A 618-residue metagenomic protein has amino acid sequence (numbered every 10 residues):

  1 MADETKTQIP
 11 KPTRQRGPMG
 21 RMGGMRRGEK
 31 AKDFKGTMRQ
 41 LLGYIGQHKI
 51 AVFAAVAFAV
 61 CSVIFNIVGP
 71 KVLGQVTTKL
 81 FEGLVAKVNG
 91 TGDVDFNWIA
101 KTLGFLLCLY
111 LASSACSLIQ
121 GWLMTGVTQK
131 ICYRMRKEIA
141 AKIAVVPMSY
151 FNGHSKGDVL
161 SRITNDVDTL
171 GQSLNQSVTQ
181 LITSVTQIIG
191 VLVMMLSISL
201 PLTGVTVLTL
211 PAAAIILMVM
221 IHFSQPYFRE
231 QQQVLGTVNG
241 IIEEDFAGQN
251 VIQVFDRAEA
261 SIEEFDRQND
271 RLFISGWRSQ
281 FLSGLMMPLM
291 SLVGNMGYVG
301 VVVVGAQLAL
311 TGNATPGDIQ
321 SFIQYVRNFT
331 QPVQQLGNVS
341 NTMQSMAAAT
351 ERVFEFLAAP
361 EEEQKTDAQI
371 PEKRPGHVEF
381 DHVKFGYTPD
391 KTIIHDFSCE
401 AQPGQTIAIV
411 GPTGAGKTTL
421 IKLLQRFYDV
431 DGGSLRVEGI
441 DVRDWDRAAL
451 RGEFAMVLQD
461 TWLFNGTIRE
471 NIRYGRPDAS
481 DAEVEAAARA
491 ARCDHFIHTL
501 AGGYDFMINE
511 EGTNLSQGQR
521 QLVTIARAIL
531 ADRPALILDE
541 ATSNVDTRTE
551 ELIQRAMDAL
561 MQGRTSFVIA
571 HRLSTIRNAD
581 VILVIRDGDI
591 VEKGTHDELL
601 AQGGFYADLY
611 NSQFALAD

Functional and structural regions predicted by a protein language model:
M1-N66, F81-T102, I119-M124, T128 (+7 more regions): Membrane-integrated ABC transporters
A2-K6, K365, P371-D618: ABC-type nucleotide-binding domain
G20, R39-L42, I50-Q75, L106 (+5 more regions): Alpha-helical segments in transporter systems
T37, I45, M124, K142-I189 (+2 more regions): Juxtamembrane loop-to-helix connectors within ABC transporter transmembrane domains
Q47, A51-I64, Q75, Q176-E230 (+2 more regions): Transmembrane helices of ABC transporter permease
Q47, M148-S149, V167-L174, V178 (+6 more regions): An intracellular "coupling" helix at the cytosolic face of ABC transporter transmembrane type-1 domains
T77, I139, I143, I252 (+2 more regions): Helix-loop junctions and hydrophobic alpha-helical segments within the transmembrane domains of large membrane
G83, M194-L208, H222, R278-E351 (+1 more regions): Helix-loop-helix
